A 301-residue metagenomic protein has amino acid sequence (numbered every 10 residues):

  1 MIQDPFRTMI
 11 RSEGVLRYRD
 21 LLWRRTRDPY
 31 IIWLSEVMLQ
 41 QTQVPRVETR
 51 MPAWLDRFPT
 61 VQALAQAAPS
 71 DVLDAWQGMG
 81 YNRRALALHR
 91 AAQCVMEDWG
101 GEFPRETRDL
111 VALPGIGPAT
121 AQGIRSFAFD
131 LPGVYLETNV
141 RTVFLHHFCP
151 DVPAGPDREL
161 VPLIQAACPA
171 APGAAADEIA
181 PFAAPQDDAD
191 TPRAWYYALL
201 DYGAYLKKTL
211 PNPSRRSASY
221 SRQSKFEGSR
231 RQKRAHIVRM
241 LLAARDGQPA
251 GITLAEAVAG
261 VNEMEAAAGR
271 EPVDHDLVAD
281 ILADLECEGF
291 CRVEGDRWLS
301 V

Functional and structural regions predicted by a protein language model:
I2-R234, A243-E256, G260-A268, P272-H275: Catalytic cores of DNA base-excision repair glycosylases
A92, S300-V301: Short beta-strand-to-coil "C-cap" segments at the C-terminal boundary of structured domains/repeats, marking
A279-A283: Short, hydrophobic-biased segments on the C-terminal half of alpha helices that form "recognition helices"
E286-L299: A short, conserved structural fragment
